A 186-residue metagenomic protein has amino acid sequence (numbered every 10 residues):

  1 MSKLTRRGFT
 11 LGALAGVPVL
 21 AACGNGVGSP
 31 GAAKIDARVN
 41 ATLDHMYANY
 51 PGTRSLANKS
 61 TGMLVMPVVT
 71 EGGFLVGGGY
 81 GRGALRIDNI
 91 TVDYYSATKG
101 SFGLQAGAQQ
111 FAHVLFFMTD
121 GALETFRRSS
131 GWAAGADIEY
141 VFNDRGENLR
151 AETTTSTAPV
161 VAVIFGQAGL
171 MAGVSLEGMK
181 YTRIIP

Functional and structural regions predicted by a protein language model:
M1-G16: N-terminal secretory signal peptides and thylakoid transit peptides that target proteins across membranes
G16-V17, Y181: Generic hydrophobic alpha-helical segments
G24-P186: Small-residue-enriched, tightly packed secondary-structure blocks
